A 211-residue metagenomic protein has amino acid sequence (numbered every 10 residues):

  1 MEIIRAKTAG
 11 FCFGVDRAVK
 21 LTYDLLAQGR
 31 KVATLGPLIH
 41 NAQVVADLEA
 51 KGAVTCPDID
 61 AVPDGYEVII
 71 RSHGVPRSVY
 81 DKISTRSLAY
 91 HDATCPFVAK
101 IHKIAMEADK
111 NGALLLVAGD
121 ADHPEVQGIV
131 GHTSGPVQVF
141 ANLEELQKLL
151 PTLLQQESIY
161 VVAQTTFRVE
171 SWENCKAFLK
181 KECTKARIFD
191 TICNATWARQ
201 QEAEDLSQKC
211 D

Functional and structural regions predicted by a protein language model:
M1-D211: The feature marks the mature, well-folded catalytic cores of soluble enzymes
